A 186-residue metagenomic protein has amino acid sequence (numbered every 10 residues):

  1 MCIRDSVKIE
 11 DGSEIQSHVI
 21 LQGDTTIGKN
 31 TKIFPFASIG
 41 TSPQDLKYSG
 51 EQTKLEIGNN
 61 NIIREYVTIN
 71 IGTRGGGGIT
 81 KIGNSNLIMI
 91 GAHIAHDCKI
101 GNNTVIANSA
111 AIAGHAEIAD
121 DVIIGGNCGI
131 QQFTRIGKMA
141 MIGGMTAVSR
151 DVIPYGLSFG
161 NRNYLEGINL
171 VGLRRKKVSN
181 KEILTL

Functional and structural regions predicted by a protein language model:
M1-I3, L186: N-terminal targeting leaders only when they are immediately followed by extended low-complexity/repeat-rich tracts
I3-Y164: Structural signal for interior beta-strand "rungs" in well-ordered beta-sheet cores of soluble enzyme domains
S158, N163-K176: Conserved beta-strand-loop-alpha-helix hinge in the C-terminal portion of ABC ATPase nucleotide-binding domains
R174-T185: Intrinsically disordered, low-complexity terminal regions
